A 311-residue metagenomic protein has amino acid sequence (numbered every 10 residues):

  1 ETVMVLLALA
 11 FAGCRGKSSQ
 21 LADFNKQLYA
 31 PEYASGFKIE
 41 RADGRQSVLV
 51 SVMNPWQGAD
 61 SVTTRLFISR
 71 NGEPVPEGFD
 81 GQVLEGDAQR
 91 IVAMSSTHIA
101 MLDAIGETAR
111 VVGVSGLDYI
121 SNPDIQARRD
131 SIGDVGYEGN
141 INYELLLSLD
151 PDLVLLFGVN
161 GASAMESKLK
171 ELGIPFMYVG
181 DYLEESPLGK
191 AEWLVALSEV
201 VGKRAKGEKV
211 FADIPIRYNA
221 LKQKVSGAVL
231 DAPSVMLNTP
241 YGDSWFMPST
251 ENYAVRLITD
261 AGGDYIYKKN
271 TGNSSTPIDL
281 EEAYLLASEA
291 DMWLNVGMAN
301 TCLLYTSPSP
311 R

Functional and structural regions predicted by a protein language model:
E1-S19: Bacterial Sec-dependent N-terminal signal peptides
C14-I99, K206-V235, C302: Bacterial Sec-exported substrate-binding components of ABC uptake systems
V48, N54-L147, L153-G158: A short, structured surface patch at a secondary-structure boundary
D87, T97-M101, E107, N142 (+9 more regions): Stable alpha-helical elements in mature extracytoplasmic
R90, D152-V154, A162-S244, K268-K269: Extracytoplasmic substrate-binding proteins
T97-A100, L117-Y119, V159-S163, Y182-P187 (+3 more regions): Solvent-exposed loop/turn segments at secondary-structure junctions within structured extracellular/periplasmic domains
K224, L230-L304: Flexible, glycine-rich surface segments
Y305-P310: Conserved small/polar residues in nucleotide/adenosyl-binding loops
